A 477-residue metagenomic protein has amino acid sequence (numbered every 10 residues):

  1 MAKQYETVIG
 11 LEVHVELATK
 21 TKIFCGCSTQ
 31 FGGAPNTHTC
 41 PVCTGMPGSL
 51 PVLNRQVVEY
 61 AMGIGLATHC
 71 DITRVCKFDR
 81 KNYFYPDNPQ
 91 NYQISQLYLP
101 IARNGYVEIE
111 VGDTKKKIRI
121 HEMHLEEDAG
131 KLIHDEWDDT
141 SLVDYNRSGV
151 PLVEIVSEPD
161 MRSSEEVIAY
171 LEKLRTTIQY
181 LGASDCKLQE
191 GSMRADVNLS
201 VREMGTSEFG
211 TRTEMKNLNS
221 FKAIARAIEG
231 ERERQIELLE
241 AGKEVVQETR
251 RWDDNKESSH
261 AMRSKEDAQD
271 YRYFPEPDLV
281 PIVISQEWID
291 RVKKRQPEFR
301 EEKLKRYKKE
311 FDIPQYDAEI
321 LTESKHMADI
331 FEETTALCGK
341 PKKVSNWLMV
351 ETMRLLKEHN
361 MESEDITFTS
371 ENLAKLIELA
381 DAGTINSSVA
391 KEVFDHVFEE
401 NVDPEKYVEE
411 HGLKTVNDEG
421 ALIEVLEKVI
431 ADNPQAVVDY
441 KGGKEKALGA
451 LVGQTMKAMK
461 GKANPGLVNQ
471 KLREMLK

Functional and structural regions predicted by a protein language model:
M1-E298, Q315, A336-K340: Basic, nucleic-acid-interacting segments
K3, D312, T335-V344, A382-I385 (+1 more regions): Structural motif
A18, R202, E233, A328 (+7 more regions): Amphipathic alpha-helical core segments of compact helical bundles
E190-E203, K308-I330, P341-E358, E371-L373 (+1 more regions): Core structural elements
W288-R295, E332-G339, L373-I385: Extended, non-catalytic structural segments that build the interaction scaffolds of large macromolecular assemblies
L337-C338, V344, T352-T367, K375-A380 (+1 more regions): M16/insulysin-pitrilysin zinc metalloprotease superfamily fold
E364-A374, E378, S387-K457: Strongly charged, low-complexity linkers/loops
